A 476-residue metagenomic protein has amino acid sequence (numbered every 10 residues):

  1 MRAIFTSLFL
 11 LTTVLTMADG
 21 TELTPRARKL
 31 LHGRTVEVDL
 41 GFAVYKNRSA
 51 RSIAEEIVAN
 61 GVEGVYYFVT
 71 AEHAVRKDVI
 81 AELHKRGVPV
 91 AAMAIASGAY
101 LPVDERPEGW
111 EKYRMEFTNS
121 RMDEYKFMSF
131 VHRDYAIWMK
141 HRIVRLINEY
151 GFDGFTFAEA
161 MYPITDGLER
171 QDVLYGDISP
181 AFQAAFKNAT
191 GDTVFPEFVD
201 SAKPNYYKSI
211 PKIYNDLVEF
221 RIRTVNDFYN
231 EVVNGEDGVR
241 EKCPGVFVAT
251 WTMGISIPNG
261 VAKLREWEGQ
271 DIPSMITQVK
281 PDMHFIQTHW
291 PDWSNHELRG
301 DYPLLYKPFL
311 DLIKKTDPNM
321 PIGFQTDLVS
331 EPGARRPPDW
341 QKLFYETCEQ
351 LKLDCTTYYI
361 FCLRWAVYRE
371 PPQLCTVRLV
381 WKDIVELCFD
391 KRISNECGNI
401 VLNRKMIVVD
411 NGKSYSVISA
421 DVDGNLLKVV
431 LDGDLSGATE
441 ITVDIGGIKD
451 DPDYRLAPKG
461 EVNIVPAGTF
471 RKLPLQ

Functional and structural regions predicted by a protein language model:
A43-H73, E149-D153, M275-Q287, T347-T357: Catalytic domains of carbohydrate-active enzymes, especially glycoside hydrolases
I80, P89-Y150, A202-N215: Active-site-adjacent "subsite" loops/lids of carbohydrate-active enzymes
A91, T156-A160, Y214-E266, Q287 (+1 more regions): Aromatic-lined carbohydrate-recognition surfaces of secreted/lumenal glycan-active proteins
A99-M122, E159-P204, V261-K263: Aromatic- and acidic-residue-enriched segments that line the glycan-binding/catalytic groove of carbohydrate-active
T277-P371: Substrate-binding cleft of secreted/luminal carbohydrate-active enzymes
P371-V377, G412-K413, L435-A438, T442-Q476: Acidic, Ser/Thr/Gly/Pro-rich low-complexity segments and short DxT(G/T)-type signature motifs
W381-L402, L431, I445: A short glycine/threonine-centered beta-strand motif
R392-S419: Short, surface-exposed alpha-helix to beta-strand junction/turn motifs within ectodomains of secreted and cell-envelope
